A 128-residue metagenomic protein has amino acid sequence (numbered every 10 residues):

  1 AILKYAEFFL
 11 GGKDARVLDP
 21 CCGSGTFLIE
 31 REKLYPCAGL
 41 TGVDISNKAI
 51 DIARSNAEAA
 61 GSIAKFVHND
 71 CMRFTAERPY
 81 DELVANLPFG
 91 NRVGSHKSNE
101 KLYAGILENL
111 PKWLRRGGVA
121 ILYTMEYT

Functional and structural regions predicted by a protein language model:
A1-T128: Class I S-adenosyl-L-methionine-dependent methyltransferase catalytic core
